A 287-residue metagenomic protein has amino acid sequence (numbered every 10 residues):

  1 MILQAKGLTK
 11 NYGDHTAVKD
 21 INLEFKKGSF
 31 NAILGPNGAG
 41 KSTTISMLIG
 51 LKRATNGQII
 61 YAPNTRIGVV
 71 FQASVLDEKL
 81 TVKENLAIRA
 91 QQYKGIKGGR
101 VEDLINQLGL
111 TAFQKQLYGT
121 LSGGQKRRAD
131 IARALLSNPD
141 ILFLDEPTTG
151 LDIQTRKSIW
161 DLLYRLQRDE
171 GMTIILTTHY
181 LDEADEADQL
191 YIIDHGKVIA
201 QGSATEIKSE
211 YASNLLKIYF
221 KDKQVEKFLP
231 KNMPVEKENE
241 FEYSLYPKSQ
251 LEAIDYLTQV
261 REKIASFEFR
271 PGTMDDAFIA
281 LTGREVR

Functional and structural regions predicted by a protein language model:
A87, G98-F113: Conserved ABC ATPase "signature" region
L117-L121: Conserved ABC ATPase signature
N138: Conserved catalytic motifs of ABC-family nucleotide-binding domains
L142-D145: Catalytic Walker B motif of ABC-type/P-loop ATPase nucleotide-binding domains
L162-Y246: ABC transporter nucleotide-binding domain
L216-R287: Short, charged/small-residue-rich alpha-helical element at the C-terminal edge of ABC transporter nucleotide-binding
